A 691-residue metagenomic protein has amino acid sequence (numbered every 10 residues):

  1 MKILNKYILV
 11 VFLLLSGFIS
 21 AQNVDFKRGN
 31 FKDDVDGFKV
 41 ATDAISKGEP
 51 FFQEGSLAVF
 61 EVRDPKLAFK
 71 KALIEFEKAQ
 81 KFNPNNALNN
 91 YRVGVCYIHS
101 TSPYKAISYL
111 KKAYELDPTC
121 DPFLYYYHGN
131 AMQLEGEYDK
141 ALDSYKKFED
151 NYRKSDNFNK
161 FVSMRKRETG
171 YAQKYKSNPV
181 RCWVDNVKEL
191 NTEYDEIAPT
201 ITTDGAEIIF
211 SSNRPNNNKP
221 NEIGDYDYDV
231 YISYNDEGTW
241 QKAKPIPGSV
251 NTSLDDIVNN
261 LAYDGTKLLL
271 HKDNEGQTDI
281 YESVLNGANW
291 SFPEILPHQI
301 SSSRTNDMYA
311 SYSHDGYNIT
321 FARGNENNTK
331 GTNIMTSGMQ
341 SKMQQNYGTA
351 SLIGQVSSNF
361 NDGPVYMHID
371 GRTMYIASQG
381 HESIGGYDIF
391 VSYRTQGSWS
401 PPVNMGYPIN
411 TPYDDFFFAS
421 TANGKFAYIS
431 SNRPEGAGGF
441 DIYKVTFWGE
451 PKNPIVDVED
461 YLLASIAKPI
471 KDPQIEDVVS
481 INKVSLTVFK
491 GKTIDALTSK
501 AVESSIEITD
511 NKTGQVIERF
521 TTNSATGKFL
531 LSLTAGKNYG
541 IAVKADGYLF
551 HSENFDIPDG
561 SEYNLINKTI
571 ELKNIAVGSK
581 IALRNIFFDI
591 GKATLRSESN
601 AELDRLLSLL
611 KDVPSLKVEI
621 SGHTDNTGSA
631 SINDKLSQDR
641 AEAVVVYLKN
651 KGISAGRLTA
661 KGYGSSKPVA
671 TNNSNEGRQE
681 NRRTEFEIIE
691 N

Functional and structural regions predicted by a protein language model:
D25-S46, R92, H99, D117-F123 (+3 more regions): Short, conserved micro-motifs composed of acidic
L57-F60, A576-L616, T624-K635, G656: Short, solvent-exposed beta-strand/turn patches at coil↔beta or beta↔helix junctions that act as interaction loops
L67, A496-K512: Short, ordered, surface-exposed loop/turn motifs in non-cytosolic proteins
S378, V613, S621-N691: Periplasmic OmpA-like peptidoglycan-binding domain that tethers envelope proteins to the cell wall
T487-A496, G527, I570: A short, amphipathic beta-strand motif
K512-K528: Short, acidic Ser/Thr/Gly-rich low-complexity loop/linker segments typical of extracellular and cell-surface proteins
K537-G547: A short, solvent-exposed beta-strand micro-motif common in secreted/extracellular proteins
